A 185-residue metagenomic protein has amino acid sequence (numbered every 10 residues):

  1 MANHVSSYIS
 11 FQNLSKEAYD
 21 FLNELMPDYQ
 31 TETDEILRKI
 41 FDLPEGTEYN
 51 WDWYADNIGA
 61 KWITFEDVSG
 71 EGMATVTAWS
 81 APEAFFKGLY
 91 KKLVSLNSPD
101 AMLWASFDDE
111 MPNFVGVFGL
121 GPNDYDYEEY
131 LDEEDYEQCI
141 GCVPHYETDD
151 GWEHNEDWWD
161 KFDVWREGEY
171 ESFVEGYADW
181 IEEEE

Functional and structural regions predicted by a protein language model:
M1-E185: Intrinsic low-complexity, intrinsically disordered or marginally ordered coil/linker segments
